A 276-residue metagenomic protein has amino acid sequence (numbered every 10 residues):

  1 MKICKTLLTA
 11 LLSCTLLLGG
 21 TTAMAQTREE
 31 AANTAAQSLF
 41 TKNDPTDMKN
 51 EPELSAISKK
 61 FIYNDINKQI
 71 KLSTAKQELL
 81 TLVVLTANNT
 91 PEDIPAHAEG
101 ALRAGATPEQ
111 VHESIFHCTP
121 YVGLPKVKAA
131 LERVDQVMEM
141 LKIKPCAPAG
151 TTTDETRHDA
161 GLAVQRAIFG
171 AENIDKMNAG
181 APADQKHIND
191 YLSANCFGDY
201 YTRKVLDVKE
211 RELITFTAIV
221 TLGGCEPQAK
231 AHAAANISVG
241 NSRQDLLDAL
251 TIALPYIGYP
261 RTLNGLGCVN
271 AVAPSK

Functional and structural regions predicted by a protein language model:
M1-L11: Bacterial N-terminal signal peptides that target proteins for export
T9-G19: Bacterial N-terminal signal peptides
A25-A75, V127-V208, S238, P255 (+1 more regions): Acidic, glycine/proline-rich low-complexity segments that act as flexible tails and inter-domain linkers
T46, T86, T90, V220-T221: Histidine kinase transmitter module recognition
A56-F61, E78, P95-A96, Y191-N195 (+3 more regions): A generic alpha-helix surface/boundary motif
S73, N89-H112, F116, P125-M138 (+3 more regions): Extended intrinsically disordered, low-complexity coil regions enriched in Ser, Thr, Gly, Ala and often Pro
K76-L85, S114-I115, E210-V220, A229 (+1 more regions): Short, structured motif recognition centered on aromatic/hydrophobic residues
P120, I252-P255: Helix-rich C-terminal or lid/interface subdomains of diverse kinases
